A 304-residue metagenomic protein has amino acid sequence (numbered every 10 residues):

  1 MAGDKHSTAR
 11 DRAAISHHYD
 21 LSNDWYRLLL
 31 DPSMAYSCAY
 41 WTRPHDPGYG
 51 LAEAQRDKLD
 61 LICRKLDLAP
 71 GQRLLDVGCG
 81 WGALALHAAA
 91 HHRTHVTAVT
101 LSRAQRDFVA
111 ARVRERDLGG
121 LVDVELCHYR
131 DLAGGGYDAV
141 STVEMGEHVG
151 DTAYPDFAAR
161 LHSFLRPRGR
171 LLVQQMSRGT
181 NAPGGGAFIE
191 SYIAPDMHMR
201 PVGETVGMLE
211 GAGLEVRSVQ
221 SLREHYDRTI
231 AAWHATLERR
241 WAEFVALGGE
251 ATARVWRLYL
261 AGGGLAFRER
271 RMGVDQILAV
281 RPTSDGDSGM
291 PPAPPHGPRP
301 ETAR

Functional and structural regions predicted by a protein language model:
M1-L29: N-terminal auxiliary segments of SAM/dcSAM-dependent transferases
P70-G78: Conserved class I S-adenosyl-L-methionine
W81-H92: Conserved SAM-binding loop of SAM-dependent methyltransferases across substrates and taxa, primarily the Class I
R116-Y129: Conserved SAM-binding strand-loop segment of SAM-dependent methyltransferases
R130-V140: A short acidic, Gly/Pro-enriched loop at the edge of an enzyme's catalytic core that lines a small-molecule cofactor
P155-P167: A short glycine-rich, Lys/Arg-flanked "PGG" loop and its adjoining helix->strand segment in the class I
R168-Q175: Conserved beta-strand signature within the Rossmann-like core of class I S-adenosyl-L-methionine
M176-D287, P295-R299: Substrate-binding/catalytic lobe of Class I Rossmann-like enzymes that use SAM or dcSAM, i.e., the mid-to-C-terminal
